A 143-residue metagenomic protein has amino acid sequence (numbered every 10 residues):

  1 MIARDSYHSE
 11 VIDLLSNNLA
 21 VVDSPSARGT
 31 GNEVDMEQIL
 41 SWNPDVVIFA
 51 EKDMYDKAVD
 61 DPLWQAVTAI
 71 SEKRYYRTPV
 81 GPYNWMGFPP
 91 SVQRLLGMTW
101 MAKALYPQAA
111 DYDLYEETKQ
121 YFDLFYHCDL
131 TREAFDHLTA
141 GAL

Functional and structural regions predicted by a protein language model:
M1-L143: N-terminal ligand-binding lobe of clamshell/alpha-beta domains
